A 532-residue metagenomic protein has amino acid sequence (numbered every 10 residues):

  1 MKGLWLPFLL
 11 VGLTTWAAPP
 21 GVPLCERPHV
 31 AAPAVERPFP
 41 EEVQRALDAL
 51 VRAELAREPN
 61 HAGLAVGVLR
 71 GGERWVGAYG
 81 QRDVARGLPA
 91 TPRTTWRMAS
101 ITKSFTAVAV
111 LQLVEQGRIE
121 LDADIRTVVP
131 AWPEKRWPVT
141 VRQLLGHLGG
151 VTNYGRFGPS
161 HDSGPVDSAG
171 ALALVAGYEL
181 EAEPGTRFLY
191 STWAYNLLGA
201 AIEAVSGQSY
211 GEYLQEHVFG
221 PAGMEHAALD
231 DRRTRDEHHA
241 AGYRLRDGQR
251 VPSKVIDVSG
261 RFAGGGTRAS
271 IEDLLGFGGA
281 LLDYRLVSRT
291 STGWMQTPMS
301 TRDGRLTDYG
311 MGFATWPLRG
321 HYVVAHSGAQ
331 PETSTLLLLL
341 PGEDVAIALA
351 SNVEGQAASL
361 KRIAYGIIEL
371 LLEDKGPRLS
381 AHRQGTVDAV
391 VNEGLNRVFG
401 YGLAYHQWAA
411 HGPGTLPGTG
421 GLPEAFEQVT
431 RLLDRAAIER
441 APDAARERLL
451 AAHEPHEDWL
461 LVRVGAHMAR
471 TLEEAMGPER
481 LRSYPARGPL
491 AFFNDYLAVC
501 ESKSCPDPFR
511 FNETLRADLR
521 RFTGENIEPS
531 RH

Functional and structural regions predicted by a protein language model:
K2-F8: Sec-dependent signal peptide recognition, specifically the positively charged N-region followed immediately by
G12-A17: N-terminal signal peptide c-region/cleavage motif recognized by signal peptidases
A18-A78, E203-Q208, E212-E216, G220 (+2 more regions): Catalytic loop of the DD-peptidase/beta-lactamase superfamily, centered on the K-T-G motif and neighboring
V30, R45, A56-E58, R70 (+4 more regions): Active-site-proximal loop and beta-strand segments within enzyme catalytic domains
P59-G67, F157, A228-D230, T290 (+2 more regions): Surface-exposed patches in mature extracellular/periplasmic domains of secreted proteins
W75-G77, W132-T140, G150-R156, G211 (+5 more regions): Secretory-pathway/luminal and periplasmic proteins that interact with or process carbohydrate-rich
P377-G420: Zinc-dependent metallopeptidase catalytic helix centered on the HExxH motif and its immediate flanking segment
G414-H532: Pan-zinc metallopeptidase signature
